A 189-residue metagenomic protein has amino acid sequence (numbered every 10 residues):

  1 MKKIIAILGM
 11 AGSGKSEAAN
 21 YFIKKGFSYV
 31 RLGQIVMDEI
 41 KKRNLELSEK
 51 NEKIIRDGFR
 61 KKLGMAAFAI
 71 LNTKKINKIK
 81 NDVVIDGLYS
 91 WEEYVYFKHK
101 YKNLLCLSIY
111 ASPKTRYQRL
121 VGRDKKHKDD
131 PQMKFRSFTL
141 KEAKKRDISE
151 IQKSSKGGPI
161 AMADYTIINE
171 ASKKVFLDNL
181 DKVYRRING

Functional and structural regions predicted by a protein language model:
M1-I5: Extreme N-terminal starter segment of soluble prokaryotic enzymes
M10, F22: P-loop (Walker A) phosphate-binding loop of NTP-binding proteins
S13: ATP-binding Walker
S16: Walker A/P-loop
S28-V84, L88-Y96, K126, K141: ATP-dependent small-molecule kinase phosphotransfer cores that center on conserved nucleotide phosphate-binding segments
Y29, C106, Y165-I168: Short, well-ordered beta-strand core segments
A66-A67, K126-R186: Small-molecule kinase domains that catalyze NTP-dependent phosphoryl transfer to phosphate-bearing small molecules
D86-G87, H99-K126, M133-S137: Conserved phosphate-donor/acceptor-positioning beta-strand/loop module used by diverse small-molecule
